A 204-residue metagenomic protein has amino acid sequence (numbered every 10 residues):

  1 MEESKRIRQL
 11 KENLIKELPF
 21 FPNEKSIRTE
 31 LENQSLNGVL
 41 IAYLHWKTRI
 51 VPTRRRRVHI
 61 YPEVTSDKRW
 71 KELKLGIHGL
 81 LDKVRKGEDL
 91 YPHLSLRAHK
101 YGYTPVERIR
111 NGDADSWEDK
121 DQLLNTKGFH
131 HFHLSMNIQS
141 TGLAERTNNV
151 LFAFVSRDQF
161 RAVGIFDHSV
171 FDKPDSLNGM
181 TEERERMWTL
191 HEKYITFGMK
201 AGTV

Functional and structural regions predicted by a protein language model:
M1-N148, S156-V204: Basic, Lys/Arg-enriched alpha-helical interface segments
A153: OB-fold/S1-family RNA-binding modules
